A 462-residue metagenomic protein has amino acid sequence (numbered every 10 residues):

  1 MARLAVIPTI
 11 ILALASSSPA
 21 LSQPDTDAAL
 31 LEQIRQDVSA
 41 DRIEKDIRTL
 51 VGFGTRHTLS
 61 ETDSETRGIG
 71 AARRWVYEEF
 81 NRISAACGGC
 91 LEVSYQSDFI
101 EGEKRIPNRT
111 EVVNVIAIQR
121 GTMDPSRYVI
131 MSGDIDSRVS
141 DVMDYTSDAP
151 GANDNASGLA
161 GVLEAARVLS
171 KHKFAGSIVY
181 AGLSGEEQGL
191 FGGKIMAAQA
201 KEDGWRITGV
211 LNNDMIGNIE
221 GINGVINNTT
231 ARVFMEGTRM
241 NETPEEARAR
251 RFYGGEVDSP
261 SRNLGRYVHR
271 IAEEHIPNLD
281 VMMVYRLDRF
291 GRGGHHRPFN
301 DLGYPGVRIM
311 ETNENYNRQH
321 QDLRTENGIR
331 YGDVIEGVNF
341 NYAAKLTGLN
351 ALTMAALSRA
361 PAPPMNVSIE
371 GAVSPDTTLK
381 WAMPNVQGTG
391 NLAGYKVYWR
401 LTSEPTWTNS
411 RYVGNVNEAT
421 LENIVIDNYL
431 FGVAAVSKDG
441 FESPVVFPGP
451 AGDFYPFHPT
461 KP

Functional and structural regions predicted by a protein language model:
I34, R42-R120: A non-catalytic alpha/beta surface segment that caps or lines the substrate-entry region of metallo-dependent hydrolase
V51, I216-G237, M283-R359: Active-site-adjacent mobile loop/cap segments within catalytic or ligand-binding domains
A117, M131-S132, D136-S137, D141-L190 (+1 more regions): Alpha-helical metal-binding/catalytic segments enriched in His/Glu/Asp
L183-R297, L302, G306: Metal-dependent peptidase/peptidase-like ectodomains
P375-G390: Conserved aromatic anchor
N409-V416: Short beta-strand segments within Ig-like beta-sandwich modules, predominantly Fibronectin type-III
L421-S443: Beta-strand-rich modules
K438-P462: Extracellular fibronectin type III
